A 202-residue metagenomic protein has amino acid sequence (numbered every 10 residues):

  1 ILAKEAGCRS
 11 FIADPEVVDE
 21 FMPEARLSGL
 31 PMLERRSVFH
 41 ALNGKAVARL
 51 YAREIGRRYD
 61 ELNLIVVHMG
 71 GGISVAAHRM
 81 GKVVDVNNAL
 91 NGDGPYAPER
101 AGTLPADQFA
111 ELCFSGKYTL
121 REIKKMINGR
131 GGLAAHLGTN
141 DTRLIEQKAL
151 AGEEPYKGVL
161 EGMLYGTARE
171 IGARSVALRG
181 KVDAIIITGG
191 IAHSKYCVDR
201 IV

Functional and structural regions predicted by a protein language model:
I1-E16: Conserved phosphate-binding loops in N-terminal lobes of ATP-dependent enzymes of the actin/Hsp70/sugar-kinase
C8, R57, G180: Short glycine/serine/threonine/alanine-rich loop segments
I12, D19, L27, M32-L64 (+3 more regions): Glycine-rich phosphate-binding loop plus the immediately following alpha-helix
M22, A76, Y196-V198: Short glycine-/acidic-enriched loop or helix-start segments at secondary-structure transitions that form or flank
H68-S74, I191-K195: Gly/Ser/Thr-rich loops at beta-strand to alpha-helix junctions that form or flank small-molecule/cofactor-binding
K125, G129-R179: Adenine-nucleotide phosphate-binding core of ATP-dependent small-molecule kinases
V182-V202: Glycine-rich phosphate-binding loops at beta-strand->alpha-helix junctions
